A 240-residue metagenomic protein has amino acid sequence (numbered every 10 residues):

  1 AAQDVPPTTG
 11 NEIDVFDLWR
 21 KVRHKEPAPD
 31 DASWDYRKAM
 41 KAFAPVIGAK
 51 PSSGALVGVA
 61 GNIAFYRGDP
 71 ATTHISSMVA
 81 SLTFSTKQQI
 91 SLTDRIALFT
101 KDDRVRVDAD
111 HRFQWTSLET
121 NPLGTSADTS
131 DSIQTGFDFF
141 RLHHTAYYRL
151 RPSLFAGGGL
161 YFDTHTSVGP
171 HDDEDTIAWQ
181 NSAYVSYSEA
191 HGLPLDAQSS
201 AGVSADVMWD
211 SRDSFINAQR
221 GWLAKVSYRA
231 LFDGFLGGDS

Functional and structural regions predicted by a protein language model:
A2-K38, A44: N-terminal periplasmic/intermembrane-space "pro-region" immediately following the signal or transit peptide
A32-F43, G48-S199, S204: Gram-negative/organellar outer-membrane beta-barrel architecture
A49, W209, Y228-A230: Flexible glycine-/small-residue-rich
A55-V57, T72-T73, N217-G221, G238-S240: Short glycine/proline-enriched turns and hinge-like loops at secondary-structure junctions
Y66-G68, D213-S214, F232-L236: Short beta-strands and strand-coil junctions in structured, solvent-facing domains, enriched
S200, N217-S227: A short mid-domain helix/strand-loop element embedded in enzyme catalytic domains that forms or borders the active-site
M208-I216: Structured alpha-helical segments in the cores of large, soluble enzyme domains
K225-S240: Extended beta-strand-rich architecture
